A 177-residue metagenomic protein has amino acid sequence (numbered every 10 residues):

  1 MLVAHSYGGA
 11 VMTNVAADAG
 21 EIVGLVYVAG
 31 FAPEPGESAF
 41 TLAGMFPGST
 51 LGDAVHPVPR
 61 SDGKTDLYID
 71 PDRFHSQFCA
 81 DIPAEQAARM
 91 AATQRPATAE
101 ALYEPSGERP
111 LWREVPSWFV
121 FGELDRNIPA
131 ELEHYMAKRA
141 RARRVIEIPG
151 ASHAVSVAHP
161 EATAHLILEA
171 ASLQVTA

Functional and structural regions predicted by a protein language model:
V3-A4, G8, M12: Gly/Ala-rich beta-loop-alpha elbow adjacent to hydrolase catalytic centers
A17-I22, V26-D62, P71, T98-L102: Flexible "cap/lid" loop of the alpha/beta hydrolase fold
L25, P116-D125: Conserved strand-to-loop "acid loop" that flanks and positions the catalytic carboxylate
I69-D81: Helix-loop "lid/cap" segments that line or gate small-molecule binding pockets
A92-L111, V115: Active-site nucleophile elbow and catalytic-triad environment of alpha/beta-hydrolase enzymes
W112-S117, A140-R143: Short, proline-enriched alpha-helix->beta-strand connector loops that line the catalytic pocket of alpha/beta-hydrolase
E123-A151, V157, E169: Conserved loop-alpha-helix segment in the C-terminal half of the alpha/beta-hydrolase fold that carries the catalytic
P160-L168: Short, amphipathic alpha-helical "lid/cap" segments that border enzyme active or binding sites
